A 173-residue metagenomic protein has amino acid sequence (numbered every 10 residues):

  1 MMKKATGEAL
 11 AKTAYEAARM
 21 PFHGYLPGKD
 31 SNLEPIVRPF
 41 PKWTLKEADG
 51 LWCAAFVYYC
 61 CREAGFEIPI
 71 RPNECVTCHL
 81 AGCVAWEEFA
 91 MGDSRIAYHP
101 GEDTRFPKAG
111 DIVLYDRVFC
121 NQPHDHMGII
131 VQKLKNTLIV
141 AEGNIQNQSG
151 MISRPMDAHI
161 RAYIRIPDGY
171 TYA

Functional and structural regions predicted by a protein language model:
M1-R71: N-terminal capping segments
K4, E8, E67-Q148: ...with weaker cross-activation on analogous glycine-rich loops/strands in unrelated enzymes
K12-Y15, G82, W86, H159 (+1 more regions): Intrinsic disorder/low-complexity segments
Y15, Y25, Y58-Y59, Y98 (+3 more regions): Sequence-level detector for tyrosine residue identity
D30, L45, C61-A64, S94 (+3 more regions): Short linear sequence elements within intrinsically disordered, low-complexity coil regions
V37-F40, A90-D93, S149, M156: Solvent-exposed, flexible loop/coil residues
K133-A173: Active-site signature of cysteine proteases
